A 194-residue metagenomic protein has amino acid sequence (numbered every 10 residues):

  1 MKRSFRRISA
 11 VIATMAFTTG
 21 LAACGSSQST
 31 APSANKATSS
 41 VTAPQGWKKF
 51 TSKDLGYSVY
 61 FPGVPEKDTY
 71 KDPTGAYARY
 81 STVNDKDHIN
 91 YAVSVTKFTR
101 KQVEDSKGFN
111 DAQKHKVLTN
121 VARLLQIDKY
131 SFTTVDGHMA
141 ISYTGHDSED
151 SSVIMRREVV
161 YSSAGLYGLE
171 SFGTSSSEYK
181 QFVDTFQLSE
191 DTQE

Functional and structural regions predicted by a protein language model:
M1-I12: Bacterial N-terminal signal peptides that target proteins for export
R6-R7, G20-K36: Bacterial lipoprotein signal-peptidase II cleavage site
I12-G20: Bacterial N-terminal signal peptides
S39-A78, V135, T185-E194: N-terminal "mature-domain start" segment
F50-T51, G75-N84, V95-D128: Short, solvent-exposed recognition patches
Y60, V64-R79, H115-Y161: Signature of long, low-cysteine stretches enriched in small and polar/charged residues
F61, F109-V117, S175-F182: Stable alpha-helical elements in mature extracytoplasmic
A78-E104, V135-E194: Short, well-structured beta-strand
